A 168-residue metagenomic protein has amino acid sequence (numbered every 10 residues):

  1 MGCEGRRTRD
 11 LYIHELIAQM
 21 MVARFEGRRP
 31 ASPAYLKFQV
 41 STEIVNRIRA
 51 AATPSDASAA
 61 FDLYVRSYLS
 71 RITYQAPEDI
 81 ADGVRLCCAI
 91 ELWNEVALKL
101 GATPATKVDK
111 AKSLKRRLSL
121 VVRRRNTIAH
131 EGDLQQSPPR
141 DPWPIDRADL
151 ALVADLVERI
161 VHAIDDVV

Functional and structural regions predicted by a protein language model:
C3-K107: Helix-loop junctions and short alpha-helical segments
D10-M21, R123-S137, E158-D166: Charged/polar positions within long, soluble alpha-helices
Q19, E26-G27, Q136-P139, D146: Residue-level signal for alpha-helical context at structural boundaries
L86-A105, D109, K115-V122, T127 (+1 more regions): Amphipathic, Lys/Arg-enriched alpha-helical patches that create a basic surface for binding polyanionic ligands
